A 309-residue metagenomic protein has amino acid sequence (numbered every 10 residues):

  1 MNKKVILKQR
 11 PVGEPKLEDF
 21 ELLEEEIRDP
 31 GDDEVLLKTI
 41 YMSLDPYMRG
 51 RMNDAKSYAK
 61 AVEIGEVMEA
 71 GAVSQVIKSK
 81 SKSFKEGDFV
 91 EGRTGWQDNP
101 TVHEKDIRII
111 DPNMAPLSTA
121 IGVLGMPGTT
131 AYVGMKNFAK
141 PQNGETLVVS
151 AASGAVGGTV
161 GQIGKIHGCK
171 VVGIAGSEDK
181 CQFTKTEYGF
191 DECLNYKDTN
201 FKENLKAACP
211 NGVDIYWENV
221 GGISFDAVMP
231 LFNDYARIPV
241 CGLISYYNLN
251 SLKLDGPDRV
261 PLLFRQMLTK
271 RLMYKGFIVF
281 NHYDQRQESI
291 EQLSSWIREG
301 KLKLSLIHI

Functional and structural regions predicted by a protein language model:
E26-L44, M52-W96: Glycine-rich beta-strand-centered segment in the early N-terminal region that forms part of a ligand/cofactor-binding
M68-Q75, S83-A151: NAD(P)H dinucleotide-binding glycine-rich loop of Rossmann-like/cofactor-binding domains, especially the beta1-alpha1
Q97, G176-F183, R259-F264: Short, glycine/polar-rich helix-capping loops at beta-to-alpha or helix-loop-helix junctions that flank or form
I121-T199: Mid-domain Rossmann-like dinucleotide-binding core that forms the NAD(H)/NADP(H) cofactor-binding site
V148, Y216-W217: N-terminal Rossmann-like NAD(P) cofactor-binding module of classical short-chain dehydrogenase/reductase
F201-P210: Short amphipathic alpha-helix with an adjacent loop that forms part of the alpha/beta core around
I223-L302: Glycine-rich phosphate-binding loop and adjacent beta-alpha segment of Rossmann(oid) nucleotide-cofactor-binding
I307-I309: Conserved small/polar residues in nucleotide/adenosyl-binding loops
